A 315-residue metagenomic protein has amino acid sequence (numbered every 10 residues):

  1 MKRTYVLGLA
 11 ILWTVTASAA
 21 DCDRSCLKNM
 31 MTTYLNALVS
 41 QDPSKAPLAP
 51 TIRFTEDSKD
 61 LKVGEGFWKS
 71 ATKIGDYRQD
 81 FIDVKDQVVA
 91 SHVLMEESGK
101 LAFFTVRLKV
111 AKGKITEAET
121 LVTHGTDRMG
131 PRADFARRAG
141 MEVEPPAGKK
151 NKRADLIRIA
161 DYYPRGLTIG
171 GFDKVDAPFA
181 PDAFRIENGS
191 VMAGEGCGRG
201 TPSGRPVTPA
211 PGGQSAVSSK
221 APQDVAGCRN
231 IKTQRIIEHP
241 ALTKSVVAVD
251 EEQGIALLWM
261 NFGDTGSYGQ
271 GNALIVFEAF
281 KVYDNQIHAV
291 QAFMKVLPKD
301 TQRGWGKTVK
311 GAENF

Functional and structural regions predicted by a protein language model:
M1-T4: Positively charged n-region of N-terminal signal peptides that target proteins for export
V6-T14: Bacterial N-terminal signal peptides
A19-F315: C-terminal and inter-domain tail/linker signature
